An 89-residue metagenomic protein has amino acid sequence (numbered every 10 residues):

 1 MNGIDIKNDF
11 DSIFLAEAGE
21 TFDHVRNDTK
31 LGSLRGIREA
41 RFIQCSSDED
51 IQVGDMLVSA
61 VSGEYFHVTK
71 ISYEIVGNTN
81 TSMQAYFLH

Functional and structural regions predicted by a protein language model:
M1-S47, Y73-H89: N-terminal disorder-to-order initiation segments that are Gly/Lys/Arg-biased and fold into the first beta/loop/alpha
E49-Q52: Short, well-ordered loop/turn sites that connect or cap secondary structure elements
E64-E74: Short beta-strand-centered aromatic/proline hotspots
